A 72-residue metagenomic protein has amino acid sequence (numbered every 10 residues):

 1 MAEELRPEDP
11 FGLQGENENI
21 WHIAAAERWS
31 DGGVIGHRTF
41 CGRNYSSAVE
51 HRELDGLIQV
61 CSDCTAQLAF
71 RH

Functional and structural regions predicted by a protein language model:
M1-E18, D55-Q59, F70-H72: Intrinsically disordered, low-complexity regulatory regions of eukaryotic proteins
E4, Q14-G15, G33, R38 (+1 more regions): Short linear sequence motifs
R6-D9, G36, E50, C61: Serine/threonine-rich low-complexity intrinsically disordered regions
L13, I23-A26, I35, Q59 (+1 more regions): A generic signature of intrinsically disordered, low-complexity regions enriched in glycine/proline and charged/polar
E18-V49: A short, structured beta-strand/loop element
G42-H72: Short, compact, well-ordered microdomains
